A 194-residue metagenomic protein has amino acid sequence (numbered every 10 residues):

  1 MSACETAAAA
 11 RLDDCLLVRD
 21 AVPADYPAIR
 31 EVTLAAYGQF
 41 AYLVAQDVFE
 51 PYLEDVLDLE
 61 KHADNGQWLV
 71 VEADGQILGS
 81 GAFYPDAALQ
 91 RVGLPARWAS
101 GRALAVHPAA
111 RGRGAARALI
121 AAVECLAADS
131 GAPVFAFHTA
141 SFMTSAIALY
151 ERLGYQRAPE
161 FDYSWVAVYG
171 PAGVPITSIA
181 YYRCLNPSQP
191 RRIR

Functional and structural regions predicted by a protein language model:
M1-P27, E31, P187-R194: Conserved N-terminal entry element of GNAT/NAT acetyltransferase domains
D20-P27, E31-P108, I120-A122, L126 (+2 more regions): Acetyl-CoA-dependent GNAT
L69, R97-A99, P133-A136, A140-R194: C-terminal "cap" of GNAT-fold acetyltransferases
H107-A109, R113, S141-F142: Active-site acidic-Proline motif in GNAT/NAT acetyltransferases
R111, A128, E151: Short polybasic/polar patches that bind polyanions
R113, R117, A121: Residues forming the Rossmann-fold NAD(P)(H) cofactor-binding site
I120, A127-H138: Conserved GNAT acetyl-CoA-binding A-motif
